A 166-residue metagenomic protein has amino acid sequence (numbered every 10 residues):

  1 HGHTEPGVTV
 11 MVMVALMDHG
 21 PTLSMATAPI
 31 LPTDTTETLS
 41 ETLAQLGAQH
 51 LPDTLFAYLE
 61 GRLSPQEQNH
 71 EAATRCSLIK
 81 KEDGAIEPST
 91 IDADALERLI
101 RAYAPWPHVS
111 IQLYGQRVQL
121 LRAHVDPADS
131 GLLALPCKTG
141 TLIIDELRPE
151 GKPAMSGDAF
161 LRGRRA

Functional and structural regions predicted by a protein language model:
H1-R75: Donor/substrate-binding cores of folate-linked one-carbon enzymes
E67-A166: Internal anion-binding site segments
